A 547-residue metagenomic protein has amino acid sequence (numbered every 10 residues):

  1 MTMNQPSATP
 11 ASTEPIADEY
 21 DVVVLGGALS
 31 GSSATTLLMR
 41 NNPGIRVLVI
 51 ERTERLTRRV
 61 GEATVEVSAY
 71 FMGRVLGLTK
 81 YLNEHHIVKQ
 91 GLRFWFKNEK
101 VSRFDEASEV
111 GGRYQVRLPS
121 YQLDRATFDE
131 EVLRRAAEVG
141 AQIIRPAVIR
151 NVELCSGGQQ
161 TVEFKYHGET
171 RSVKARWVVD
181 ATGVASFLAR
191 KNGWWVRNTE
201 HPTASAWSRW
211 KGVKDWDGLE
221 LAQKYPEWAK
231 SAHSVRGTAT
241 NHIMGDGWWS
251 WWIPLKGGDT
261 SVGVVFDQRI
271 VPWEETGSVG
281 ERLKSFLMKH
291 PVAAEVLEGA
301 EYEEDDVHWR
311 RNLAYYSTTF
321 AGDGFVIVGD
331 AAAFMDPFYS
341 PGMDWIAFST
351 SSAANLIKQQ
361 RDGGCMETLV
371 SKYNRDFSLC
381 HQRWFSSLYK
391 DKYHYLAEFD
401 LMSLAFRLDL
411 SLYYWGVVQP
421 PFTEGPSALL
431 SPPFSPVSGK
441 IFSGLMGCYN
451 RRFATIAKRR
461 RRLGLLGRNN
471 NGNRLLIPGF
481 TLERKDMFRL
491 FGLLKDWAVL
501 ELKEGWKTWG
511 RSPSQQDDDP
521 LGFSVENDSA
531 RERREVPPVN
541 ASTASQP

Functional and structural regions predicted by a protein language model:
E14-S30, L48: Beta1/beta-strand and adjacent pyrophosphate-binding region of the FAD-binding site in flavoprotein oxidoreductases
L25, L37-E62: Glycine-rich FAD pyrophosphate-binding loop
T57-S102: N-terminal FAD cofactor-binding segment of flavoenzymes
H85, G245-W248, P254, I270-Y389: FAD/FMN-dependent oxidoreductases across multiple families
F104-L123, T161, V265-R269: Helix-loop-beta segment of a Rossmann-like dinucleotide-binding subdomain
R113-R134, V271-S278: Short beta-strand to alpha-helix junction loop
R135-A293, T350: Predominantly flavin-linked oxidoreductase catalytic cores and closely associated redox partners
L356-P547: C-terminal helical "tail/cap" subdomain of flavin- and related membrane-associated enzymes
